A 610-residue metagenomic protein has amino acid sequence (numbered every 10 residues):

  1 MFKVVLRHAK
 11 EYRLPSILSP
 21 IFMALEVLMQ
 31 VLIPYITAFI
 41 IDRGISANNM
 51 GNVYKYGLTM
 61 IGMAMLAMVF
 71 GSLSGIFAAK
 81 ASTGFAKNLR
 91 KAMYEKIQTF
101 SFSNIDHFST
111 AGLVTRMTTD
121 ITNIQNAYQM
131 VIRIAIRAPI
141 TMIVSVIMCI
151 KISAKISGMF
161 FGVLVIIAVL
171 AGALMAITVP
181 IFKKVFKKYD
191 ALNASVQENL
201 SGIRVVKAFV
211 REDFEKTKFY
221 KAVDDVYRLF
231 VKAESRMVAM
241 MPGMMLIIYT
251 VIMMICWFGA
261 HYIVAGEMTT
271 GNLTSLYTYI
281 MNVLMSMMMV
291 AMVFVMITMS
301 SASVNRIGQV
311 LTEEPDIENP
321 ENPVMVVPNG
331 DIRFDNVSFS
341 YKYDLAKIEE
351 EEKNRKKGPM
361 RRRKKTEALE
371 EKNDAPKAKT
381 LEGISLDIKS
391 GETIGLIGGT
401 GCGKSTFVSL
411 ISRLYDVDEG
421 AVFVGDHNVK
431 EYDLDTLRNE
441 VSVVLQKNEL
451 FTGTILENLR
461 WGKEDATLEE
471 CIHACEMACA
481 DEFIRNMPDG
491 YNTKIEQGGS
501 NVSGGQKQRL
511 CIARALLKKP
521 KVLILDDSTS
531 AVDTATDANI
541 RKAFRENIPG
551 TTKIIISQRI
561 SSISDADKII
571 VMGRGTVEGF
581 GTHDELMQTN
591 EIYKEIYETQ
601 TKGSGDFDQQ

Functional and structural regions predicted by a protein language model:
M1-I33, T37, I45-I61, S74-A78 (+16 more regions): Membrane-integrated ABC transporters
E11, P15-L28, F39, V69 (+2 more regions): Transmembrane helices of ABC transporter permease
E11-R13, T99-S103, T119-I132, I136 (+6 more regions): An intracellular "coupling" helix at the cytosolic face of ABC transporter transmembrane type-1 domains
I33-T37, L58, S74, A78 (+7 more regions): Hydrophobic/aromatic residues in alpha-helical transmembrane segments
A47, T83, K91-T115, T119-I121 (+6 more regions): Short intracellular "coupling" helices and adjacent cytoplasmic loop segments at the cytosolic face of multi-pass
N48-V53, G62, V144, M148-G162 (+3 more regions): Helix-loop-helix
V327-Q610: ABC-type nucleotide-binding domain
